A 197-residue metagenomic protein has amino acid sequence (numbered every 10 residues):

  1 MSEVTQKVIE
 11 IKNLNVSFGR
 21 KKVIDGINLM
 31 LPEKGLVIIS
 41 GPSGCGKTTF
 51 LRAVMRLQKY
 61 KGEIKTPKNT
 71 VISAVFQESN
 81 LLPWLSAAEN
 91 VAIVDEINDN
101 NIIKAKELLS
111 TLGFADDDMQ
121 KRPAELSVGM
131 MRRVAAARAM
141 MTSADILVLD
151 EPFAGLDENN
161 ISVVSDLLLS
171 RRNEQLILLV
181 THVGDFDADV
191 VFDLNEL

Functional and structural regions predicted by a protein language model:
I9-I11, I24-G26: Conserved structural motif at the start of ABC-family nucleotide-binding domains
M55: Helix-to-loop junction immediately C-terminal to a conserved catalytic motif
L85-D99: Q-loop/switch helix immediately C-terminal to the Walker
N100-D118: Conserved ABC ATPase "signature" region
R122-M130: Conserved ABC ATPase signature
A136: Hydrophobic anchor residue at the start of the ABC signature
L147-E151: Catalytic Walker B motif of ABC-type/P-loop ATPase nucleotide-binding domains
